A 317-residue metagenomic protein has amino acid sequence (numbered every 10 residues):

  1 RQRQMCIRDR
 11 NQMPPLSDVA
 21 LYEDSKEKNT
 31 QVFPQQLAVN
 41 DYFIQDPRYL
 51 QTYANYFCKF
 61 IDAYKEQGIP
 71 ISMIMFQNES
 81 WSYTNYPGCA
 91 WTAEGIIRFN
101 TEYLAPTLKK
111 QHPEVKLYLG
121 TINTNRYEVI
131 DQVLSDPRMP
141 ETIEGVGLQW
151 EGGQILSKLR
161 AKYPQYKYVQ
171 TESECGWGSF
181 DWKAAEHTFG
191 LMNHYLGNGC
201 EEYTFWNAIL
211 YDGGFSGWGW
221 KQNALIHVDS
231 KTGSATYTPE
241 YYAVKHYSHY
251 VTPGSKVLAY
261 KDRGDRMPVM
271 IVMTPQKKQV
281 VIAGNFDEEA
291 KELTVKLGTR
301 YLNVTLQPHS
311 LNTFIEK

Functional and structural regions predicted by a protein language model:
Q2-I7: Short, small-residue-biased leader/transition segments that mark boundaries at the very start of proteins
M13-P47, S82-E94: Aromatic- and acidic-residue-enriched carbohydrate-binding clefts of CAZyme catalytic domains
P47-Q51, N55, E94, W182-E186 (+1 more regions): Soluble non-cytosolic domains of exported or imported proteins
Q51-S179: Active-site neighborhood of glycoside hydrolase catalytic domains
I74, V146, Y195, V244 (+1 more regions): Conserved, mostly hydrophobic/aromatic
K167-Y242, A259-D262: Aromatic/acidic polysaccharide-binding cleft in carbohydrate-active enzymes
H249-T252, Y260-G298, T305, H309: Carbohydrate-binding surface patches
